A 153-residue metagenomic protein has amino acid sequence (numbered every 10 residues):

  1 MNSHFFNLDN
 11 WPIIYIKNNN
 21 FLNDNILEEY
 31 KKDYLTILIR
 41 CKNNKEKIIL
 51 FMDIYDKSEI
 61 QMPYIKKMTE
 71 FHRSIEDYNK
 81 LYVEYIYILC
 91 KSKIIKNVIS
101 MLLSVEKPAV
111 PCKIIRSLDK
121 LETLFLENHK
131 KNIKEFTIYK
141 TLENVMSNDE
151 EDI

Functional and structural regions predicted by a protein language model:
N2-I153: Amphipathic, Lys/Arg-enriched alpha-helical "gate/interface" segment within cytosolic domains that mediates
